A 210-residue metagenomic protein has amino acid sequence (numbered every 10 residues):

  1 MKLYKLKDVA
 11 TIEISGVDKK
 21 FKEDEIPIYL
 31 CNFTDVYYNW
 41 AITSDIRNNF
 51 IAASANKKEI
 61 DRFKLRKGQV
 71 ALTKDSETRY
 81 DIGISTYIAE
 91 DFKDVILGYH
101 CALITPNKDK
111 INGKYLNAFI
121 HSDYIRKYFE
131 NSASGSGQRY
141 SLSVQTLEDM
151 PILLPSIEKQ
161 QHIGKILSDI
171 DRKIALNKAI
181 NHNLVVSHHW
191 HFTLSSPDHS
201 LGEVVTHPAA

Functional and structural regions predicted by a protein language model:
M1-V17, D149-A210: Non-catalytic DNA-recognition/assembly elements of restriction-modification systems
Y4-K22, D35-V70, T206-A210: Sequence-specific dsDNA recognition surfaces
I28: Carboxylate-rich, polar loop motifs that coordinate divalent cations or form catalytic acidic clusters
N32-T34, S54, E59-H121: A short beta-sheet element
D94-H100, I111, S134-G164: A short glycine-rich beta-alpha junction/loop motif
